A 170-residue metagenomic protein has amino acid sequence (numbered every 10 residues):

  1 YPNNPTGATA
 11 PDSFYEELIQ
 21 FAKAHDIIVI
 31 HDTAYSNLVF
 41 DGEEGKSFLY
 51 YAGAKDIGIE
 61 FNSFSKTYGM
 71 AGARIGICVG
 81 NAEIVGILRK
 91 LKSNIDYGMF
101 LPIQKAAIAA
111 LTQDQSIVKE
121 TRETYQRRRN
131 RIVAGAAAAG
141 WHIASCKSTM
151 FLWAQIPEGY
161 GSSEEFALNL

Functional and structural regions predicted by a protein language model:
Y1-L170: PLP-dependent class I/II
